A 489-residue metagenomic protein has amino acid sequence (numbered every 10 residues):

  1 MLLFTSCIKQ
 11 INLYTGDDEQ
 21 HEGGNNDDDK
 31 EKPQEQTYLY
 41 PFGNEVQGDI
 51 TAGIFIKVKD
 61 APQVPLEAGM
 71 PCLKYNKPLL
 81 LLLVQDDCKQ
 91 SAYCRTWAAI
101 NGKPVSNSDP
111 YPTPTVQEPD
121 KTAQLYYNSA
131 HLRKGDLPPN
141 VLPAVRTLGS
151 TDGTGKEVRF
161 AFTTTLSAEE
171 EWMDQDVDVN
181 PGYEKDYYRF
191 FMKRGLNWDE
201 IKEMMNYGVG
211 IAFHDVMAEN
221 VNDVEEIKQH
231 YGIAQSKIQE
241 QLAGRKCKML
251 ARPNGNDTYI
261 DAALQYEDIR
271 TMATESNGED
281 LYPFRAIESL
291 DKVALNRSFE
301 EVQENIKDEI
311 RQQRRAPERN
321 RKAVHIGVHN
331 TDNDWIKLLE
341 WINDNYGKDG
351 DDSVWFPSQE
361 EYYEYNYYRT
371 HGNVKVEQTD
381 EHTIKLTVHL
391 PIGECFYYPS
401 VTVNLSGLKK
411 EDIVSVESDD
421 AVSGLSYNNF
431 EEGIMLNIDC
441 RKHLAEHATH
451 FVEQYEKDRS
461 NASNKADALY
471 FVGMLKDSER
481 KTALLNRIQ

Functional and structural regions predicted by a protein language model:
F4-V46: Bacterial Sec-dependent N-terminal signal peptides
V46-E203, Y207, K237, K246-C247 (+1 more regions): Active-site beta->alpha N-cap acidic-glycine motif
K57-V58, V64-P65, N107-E118, I269-F284 (+1 more regions): C-terminal domain-boundary segment and adjacent tail
D87-S91, A168-M173, I211, D215-V221 (+4 more regions): Solvent-exposed loop/turn segments at secondary-structure junctions within structured extracellular/periplasmic domains
V145-T151, A161, V209-G210, D215-E219 (+2 more regions): CE4/NodB-like, metal-dependent polysaccharide N-deacetylase domain that modifies extracellular/periplasmic N-acetylated
M217-F299, D334: Catalytic domains of cell-wall/extracellular-matrix polysaccharide-remodeling enzymes, centered on de-N-acetylation
E394, L425-H447: C-terminal beta-strand-rich structural cap/linker in extracellular carbohydrate-active enzymes
H443-Q489: Beta-rich interaction/scaffold domains
